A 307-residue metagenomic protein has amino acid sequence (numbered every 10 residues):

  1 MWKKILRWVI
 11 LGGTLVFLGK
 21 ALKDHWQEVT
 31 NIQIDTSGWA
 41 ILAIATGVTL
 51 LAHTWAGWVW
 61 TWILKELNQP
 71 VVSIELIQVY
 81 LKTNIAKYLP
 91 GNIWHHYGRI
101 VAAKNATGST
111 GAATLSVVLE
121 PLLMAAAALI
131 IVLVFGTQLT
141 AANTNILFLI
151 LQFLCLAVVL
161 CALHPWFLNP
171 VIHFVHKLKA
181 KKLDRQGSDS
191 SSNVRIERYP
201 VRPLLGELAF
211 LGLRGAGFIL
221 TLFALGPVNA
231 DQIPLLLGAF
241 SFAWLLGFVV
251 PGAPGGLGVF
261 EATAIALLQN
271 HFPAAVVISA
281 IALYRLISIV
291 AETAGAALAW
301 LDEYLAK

Functional and structural regions predicted by a protein language model:
M1-L81, T137-F248, P273-A274, S279 (+1 more regions): Predominantly cytoplasmic-facing regulatory/coupling regions of multi-pass membrane proteins
S73-Q78, N92, Y97, K104-P121 (+1 more regions): Membrane-interface alpha-helices at helix entry/exit sites of multi-pass transporters
K82-L89, S241-E261: Transmembrane alpha-helix interface/packing and boundary motifs in multi-pass membrane proteins, characterized by
N84, Y88-I93, P121-L129: Mid-bilayer segments of alpha-helical transmembrane spans in multi-pass integral membrane proteins that mediate
W94-K104, A253-Q269: Re-entrant/interfacial helical elements at transmembrane boundaries that shape and gate the permeation pathway
H95-G98, S116-V117, V132-Q138, A296-D302: Juxtamembrane/interface motifs at transmembrane-helix termini
T110-A141, N145: Hydrophobic alpha-helical segments and helix pairs
